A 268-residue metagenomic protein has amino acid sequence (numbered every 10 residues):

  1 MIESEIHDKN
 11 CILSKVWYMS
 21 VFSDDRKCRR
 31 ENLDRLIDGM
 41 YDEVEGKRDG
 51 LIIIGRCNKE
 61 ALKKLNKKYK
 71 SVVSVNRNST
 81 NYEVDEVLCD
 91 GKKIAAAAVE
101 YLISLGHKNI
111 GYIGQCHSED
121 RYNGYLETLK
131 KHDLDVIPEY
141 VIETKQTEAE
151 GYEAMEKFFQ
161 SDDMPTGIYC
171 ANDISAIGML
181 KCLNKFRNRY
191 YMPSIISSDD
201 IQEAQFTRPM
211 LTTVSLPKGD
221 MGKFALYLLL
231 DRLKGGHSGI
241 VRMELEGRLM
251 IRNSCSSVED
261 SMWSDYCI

Functional and structural regions predicted by a protein language model:
M1-G50, A61-I268: Bacterial carbohydrate/catabolite-sensing allosteric modules
G55-R56, N172: N-terminal glycine-rich "phosphate-gripper" loop used for MgATP/nucleotide binding and carboxylate activation
